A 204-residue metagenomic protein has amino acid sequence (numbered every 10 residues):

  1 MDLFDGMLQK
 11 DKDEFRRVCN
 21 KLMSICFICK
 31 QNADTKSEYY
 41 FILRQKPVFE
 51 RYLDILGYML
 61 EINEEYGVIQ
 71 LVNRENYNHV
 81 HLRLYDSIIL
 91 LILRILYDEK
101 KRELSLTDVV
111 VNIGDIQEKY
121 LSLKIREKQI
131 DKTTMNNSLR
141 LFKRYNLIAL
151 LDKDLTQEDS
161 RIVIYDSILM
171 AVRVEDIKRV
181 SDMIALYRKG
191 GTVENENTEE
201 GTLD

Functional and structural regions predicted by a protein language model:
M1-V72: Eukaryotic partner-binding/assembly regions in large regulatory complexes
G6, N73-T107: Short alpha-helical segments that sit at the start of domains
C29-S37, E103-L121: Short acidic, hydrophobic short linear motifs in intrinsically disordered regions
R44-F49, E127-R144: Short amphipathic alpha-helical interaction segments
I55-I62, L139, K143-D154: A short, conserved structural fragment
I69-L71, A149-E175: Accessory beta->alpha helical hairpin/"wing" motif in late/C-terminal subdomains of nucleic-acid enzymes
K101-D108, R126-I130, L151-D152: Short acidic, glycine/proline-enriched loop segments that cap or flank alpha-helices
I164-D204: Short, amphipathic alpha-helical interaction segments positioned at domain boundaries
